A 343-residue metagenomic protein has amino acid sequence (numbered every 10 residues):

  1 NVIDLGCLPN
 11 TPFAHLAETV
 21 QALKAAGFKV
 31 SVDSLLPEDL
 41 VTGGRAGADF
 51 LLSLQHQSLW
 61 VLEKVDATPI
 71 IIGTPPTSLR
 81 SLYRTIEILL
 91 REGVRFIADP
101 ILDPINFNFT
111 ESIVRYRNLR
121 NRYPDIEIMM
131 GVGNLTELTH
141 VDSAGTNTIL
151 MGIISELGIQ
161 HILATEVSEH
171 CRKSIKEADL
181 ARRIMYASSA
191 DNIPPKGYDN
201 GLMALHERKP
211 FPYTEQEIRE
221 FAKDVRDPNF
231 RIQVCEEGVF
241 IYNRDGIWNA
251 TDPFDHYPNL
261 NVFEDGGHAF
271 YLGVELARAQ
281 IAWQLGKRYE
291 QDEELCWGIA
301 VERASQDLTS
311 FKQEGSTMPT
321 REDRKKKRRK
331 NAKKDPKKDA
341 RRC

Functional and structural regions predicted by a protein language model:
N1-F28: Glycine-rich, proline-tolerant flexible connector loops at the mouths of alpha/beta enzymes
I3-L5, L51, I162: Hydrophobic residues within beta-strands of alpha/beta enzymes
G6, D33-L35, L54-Q55, I72-P75 (+7 more regions): Fold-independent oxyanion-binding glycine-rich loops and adjacent beta-strand/coil segments at enzyme active sites
G6-C7, G27, D49-F50, D103 (+1 more regions): Short, contiguous strand/loop micro-motifs
L8-N10, S31-S34, N106-F107, L138-V141: Alpha-helix capping and helix-loop boundary segments enriched in small/acidic/polar residues
V20-I97, N106: Catalytic core of soluble alpha/beta enzymes
V65-A204: Catalytic alpha/beta core domains of metabolic enzymes, predominantly
S188, D199-C343: Long, compositionally biased, glycine/small-hydrophobic-enriched stretches that function as flexible linkers, tethers
